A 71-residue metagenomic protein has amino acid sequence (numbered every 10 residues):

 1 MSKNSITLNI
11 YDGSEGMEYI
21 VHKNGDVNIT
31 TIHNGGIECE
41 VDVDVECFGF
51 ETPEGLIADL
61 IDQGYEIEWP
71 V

Functional and structural regions predicted by a protein language model:
N4-D12: A short beta-strand micro-motif
Y11-V71: Acidic, low-complexity, intrinsically disordered interaction modules
